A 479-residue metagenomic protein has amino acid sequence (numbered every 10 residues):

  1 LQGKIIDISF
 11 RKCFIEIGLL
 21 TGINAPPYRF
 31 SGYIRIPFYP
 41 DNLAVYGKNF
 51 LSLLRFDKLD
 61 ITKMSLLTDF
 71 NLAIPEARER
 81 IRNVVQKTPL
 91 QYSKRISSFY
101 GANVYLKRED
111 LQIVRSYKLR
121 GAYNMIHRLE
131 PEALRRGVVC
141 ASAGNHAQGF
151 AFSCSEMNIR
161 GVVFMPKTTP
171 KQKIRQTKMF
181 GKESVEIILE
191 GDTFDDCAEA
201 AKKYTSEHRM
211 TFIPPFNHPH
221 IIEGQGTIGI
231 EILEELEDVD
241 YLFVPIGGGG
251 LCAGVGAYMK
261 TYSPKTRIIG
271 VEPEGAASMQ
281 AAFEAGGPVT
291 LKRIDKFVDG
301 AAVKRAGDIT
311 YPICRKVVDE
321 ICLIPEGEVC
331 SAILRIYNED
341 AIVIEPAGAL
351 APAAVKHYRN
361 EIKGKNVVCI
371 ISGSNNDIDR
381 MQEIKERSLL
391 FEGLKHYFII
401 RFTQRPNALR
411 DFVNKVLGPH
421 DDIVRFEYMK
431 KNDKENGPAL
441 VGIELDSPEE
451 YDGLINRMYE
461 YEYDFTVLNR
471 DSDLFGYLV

Functional and structural regions predicted by a protein language model:
L1, L19-L20, L43, L51-L54 (+1 more regions): Leucine-biased recognition of intrinsically disordered, low-complexity hydrophobic segments
N24-P26: Short, low-complexity intrinsically disordered segments enriched in A/P/G/S/L with frequent Arg, especially at protein
R29, P40-L43: Intrinsically disordered, low-complexity proline-rich regions
L54, K63-V479: PLP-dependent amino-acid enzyme catalytic core
